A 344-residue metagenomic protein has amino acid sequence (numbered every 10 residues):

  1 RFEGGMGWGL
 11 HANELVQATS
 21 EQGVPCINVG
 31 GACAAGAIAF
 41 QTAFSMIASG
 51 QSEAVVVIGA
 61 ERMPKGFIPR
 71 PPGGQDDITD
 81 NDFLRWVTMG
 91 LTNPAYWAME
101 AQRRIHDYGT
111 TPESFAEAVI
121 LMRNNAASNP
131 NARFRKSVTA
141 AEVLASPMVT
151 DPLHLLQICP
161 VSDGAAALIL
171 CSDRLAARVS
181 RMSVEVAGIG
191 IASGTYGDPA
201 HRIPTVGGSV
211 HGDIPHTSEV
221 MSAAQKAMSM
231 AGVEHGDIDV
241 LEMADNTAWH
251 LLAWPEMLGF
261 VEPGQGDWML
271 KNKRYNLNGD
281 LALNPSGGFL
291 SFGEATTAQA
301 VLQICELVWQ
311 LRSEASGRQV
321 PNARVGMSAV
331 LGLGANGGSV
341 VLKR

Functional and structural regions predicted by a protein language model:
R1, P25-G31, V55-A60, E113-L121 (+5 more regions): Beta-strand segments within the central parallel beta-sheet cores of soluble alpha/beta enzyme folds
F2-A54, R62-Y96, F134-P160, A192-Y196 (+2 more regions): Conserved catalytic cysteine-centered active-site region of acyl-thioester-dependent Claisen-condensing enzymes
G5-N13, D198-R202, D245-W268, A295 (+1 more regions): Short glycine/threonine-rich loop-to-helix capping motif typified by GTGT followed within a few residues by an Asp-Pro
H11, W97-A101, P215-A231, E306-R312: Short, well-ordered amphipathic alpha-helical segments that serve as non-catalytic structural scaffolds within diverse
G30-E61, P94-S128, L168-R174, F292-A315: Active-site-proximal alpha-helical scaffold in enzymes
F83-L84, E117, M148-S222, K226 (+6 more regions): Condensing-enzyme catalytic core mediating Claisen C-C bond formation in acyl metabolism
R104-G109, R178, A223-D237, A315: Phosphate/pyrophosphate-binding loops at sites that engage ATP/ADP/AMP, CoA/4′-phosphopantetheine, polyphosphate
D213-M221, Q225-A248, M257, F292-A295: Extended C-terminal subregions enriched in glycine
